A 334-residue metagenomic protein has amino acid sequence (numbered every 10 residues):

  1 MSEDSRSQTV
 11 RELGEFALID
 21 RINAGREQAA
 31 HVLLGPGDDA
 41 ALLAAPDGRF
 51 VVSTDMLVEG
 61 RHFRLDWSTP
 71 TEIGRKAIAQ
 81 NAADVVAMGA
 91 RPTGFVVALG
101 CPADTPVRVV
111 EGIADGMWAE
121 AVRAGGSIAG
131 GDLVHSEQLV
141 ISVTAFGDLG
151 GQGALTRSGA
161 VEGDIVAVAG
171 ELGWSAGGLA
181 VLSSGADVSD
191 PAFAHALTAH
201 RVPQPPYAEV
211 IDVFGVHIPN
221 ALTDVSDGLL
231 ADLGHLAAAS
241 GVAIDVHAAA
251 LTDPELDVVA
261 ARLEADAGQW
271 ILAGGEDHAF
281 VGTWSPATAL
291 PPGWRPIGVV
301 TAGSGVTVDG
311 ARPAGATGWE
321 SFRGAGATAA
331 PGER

Functional and structural regions predicted by a protein language model:
M1-V86, P331-E333: N-terminal glycine-rich phosphate/pyrophosphate-binding loops that anchor nucleotide-derived ligands and cofactors
S2-A24, S68, P102-S127, V134-I141 (+2 more regions): Glycine-/charge-enriched secondary-structure boundary and capping motifs
G25, V58-W67, D148-L149, D190-A196 (+1 more regions): Glycine/charged-rich beta-loop-alpha catalytic/anionic-binding loops adjacent to active sites
L42, N81, G89, I128 (+4 more regions): Residue-level signal for inorganic ion chemistry
A45, L57, P92-A180: Glycine-rich anion-binding loops of enzyme active sites
T144-L155, E162, A192-F214: Active-site glycine-rich loop that binds ribose-phosphate moieties when present
A176-A194: Short, compositionally biased
